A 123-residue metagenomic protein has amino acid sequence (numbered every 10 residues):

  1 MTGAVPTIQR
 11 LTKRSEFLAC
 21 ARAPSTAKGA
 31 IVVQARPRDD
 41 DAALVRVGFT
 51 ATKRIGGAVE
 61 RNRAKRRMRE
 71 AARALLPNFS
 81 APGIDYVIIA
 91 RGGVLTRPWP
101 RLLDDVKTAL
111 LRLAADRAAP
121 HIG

Functional and structural regions predicted by a protein language model:
M1-G123: Positively charged, solvent-exposed patches that mediate nucleic-acid binding
